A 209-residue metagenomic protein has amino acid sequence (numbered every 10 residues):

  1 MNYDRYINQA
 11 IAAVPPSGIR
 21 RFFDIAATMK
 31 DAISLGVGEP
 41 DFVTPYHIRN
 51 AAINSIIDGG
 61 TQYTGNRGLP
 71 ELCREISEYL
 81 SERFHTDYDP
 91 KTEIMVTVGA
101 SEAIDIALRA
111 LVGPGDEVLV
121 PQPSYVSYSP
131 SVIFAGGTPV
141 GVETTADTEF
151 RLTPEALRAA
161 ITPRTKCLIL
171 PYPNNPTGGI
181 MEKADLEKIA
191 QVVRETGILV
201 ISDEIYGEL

Functional and structural regions predicted by a protein language model:
N2-Y3, N8-G99, I106: N-terminal small-domain helix-loop-helix segment of the aminotransferase-like
M29, A135, E195-T196: Helix C-cap/helix->beta junction micro-motif
D87-I94, P114-E117, R164: Short acidic capping loops at alpha-helix termini that bridge into adjacent secondary structure
L108-V132: Conserved PLP-anchoring active-site segment centered on the Schiff-base-forming lysine
F134-V140: A short helix-loop-beta submotif of the ANL/AMP-binding
V140, T145-L209: Active-site phosphate-binding strand-loop segment of PLP-dependent enzymes
